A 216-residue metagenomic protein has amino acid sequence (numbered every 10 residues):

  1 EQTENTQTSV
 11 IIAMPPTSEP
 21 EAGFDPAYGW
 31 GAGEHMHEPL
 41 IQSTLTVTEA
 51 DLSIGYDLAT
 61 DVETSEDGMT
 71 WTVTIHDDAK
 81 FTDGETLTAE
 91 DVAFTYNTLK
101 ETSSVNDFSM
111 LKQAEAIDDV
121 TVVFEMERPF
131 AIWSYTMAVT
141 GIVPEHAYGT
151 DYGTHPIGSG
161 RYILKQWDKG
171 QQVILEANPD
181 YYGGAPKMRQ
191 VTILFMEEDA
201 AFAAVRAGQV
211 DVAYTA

Functional and structural regions predicted by a protein language model:
T6-T17, T70-V73, V92, V122-F124 (+3 more regions): Short, well-ordered beta-strand elements
A13-E66, I157: N-terminal lobe/hinge region of extracytoplasmic solute-binding protein
M14-S18, R128-P129, E197, Y214-A216: Beta->alpha turn/N-cap motifs
T46, A50, K80, N97-S104 (+3 more regions): Sec-exported extracytoplasmic/periplasmic mature domains
E49-A50, M137-P186, Q190, A200: Gly/Pro-rich hinge or "lid" segments in bacterial periplasmic/extracellular proteins
T60-S103, I117, A204: Aromatic- and charge-enriched surface segment that lines or borders ligand/interaction sites
T70, N106-A147: Surface-exposed binding/hinge segments that line and control ligand-binding clefts or catalytic entry sites
Q113-E115, K165-I174, T192-A216: Extracellular/periplasmic solute-recognition and catalytic clefts
